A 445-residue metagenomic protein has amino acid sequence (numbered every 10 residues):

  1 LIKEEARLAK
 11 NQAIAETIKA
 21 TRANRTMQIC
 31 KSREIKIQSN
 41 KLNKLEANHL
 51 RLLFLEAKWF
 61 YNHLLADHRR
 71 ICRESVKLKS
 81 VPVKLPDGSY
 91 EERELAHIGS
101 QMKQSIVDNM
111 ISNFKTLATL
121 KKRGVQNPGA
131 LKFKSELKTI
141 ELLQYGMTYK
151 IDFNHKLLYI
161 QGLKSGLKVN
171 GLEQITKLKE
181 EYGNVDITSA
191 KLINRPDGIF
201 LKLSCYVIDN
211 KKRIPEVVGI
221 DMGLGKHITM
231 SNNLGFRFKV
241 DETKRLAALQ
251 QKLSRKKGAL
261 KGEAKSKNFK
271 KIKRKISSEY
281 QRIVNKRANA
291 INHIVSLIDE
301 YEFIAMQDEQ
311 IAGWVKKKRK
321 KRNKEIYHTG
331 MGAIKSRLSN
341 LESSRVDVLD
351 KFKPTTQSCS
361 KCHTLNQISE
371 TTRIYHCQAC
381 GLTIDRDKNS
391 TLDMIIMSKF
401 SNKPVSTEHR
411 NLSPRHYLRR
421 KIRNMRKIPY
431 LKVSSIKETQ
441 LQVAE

Functional and structural regions predicted by a protein language model:
I2-S105: Gly/serine-rich nucleotide phosphate-binding loop at the start of the catalytic core of nucleotide/ADP-ribose-handling
K3, S32, S39, D197-E445: Positively charged, helix-rich recognition surfaces that bind polyanionic ligands
A23-R25, T188-K191, S204-D209: Catalytic micro-motifs at enzyme active sites that drive phosphoryl/nucleotidyl and oxygen chemistry
F54-A57, I106-F114, I272-I283: Short amphipathic alpha-helical coiled-coil/interface segments
L64, S105-A118, K388-S401: Stable alpha-helical structural segments in soluble proteins, enriched in small hydrophobic residues
L65-C72, F114, A118-V125, V207: Long, hydrophobic, amphipathic alpha-helical segments used as structural scaffolds
K77-E91, Q126-Y145, K271-E279, S413-P429: Amphipathic alpha-helical surface "interface" segments used for docking/oligomerization or membrane association within
P82-R195, K324, H328: Acidic carboxylate diad motif detector
